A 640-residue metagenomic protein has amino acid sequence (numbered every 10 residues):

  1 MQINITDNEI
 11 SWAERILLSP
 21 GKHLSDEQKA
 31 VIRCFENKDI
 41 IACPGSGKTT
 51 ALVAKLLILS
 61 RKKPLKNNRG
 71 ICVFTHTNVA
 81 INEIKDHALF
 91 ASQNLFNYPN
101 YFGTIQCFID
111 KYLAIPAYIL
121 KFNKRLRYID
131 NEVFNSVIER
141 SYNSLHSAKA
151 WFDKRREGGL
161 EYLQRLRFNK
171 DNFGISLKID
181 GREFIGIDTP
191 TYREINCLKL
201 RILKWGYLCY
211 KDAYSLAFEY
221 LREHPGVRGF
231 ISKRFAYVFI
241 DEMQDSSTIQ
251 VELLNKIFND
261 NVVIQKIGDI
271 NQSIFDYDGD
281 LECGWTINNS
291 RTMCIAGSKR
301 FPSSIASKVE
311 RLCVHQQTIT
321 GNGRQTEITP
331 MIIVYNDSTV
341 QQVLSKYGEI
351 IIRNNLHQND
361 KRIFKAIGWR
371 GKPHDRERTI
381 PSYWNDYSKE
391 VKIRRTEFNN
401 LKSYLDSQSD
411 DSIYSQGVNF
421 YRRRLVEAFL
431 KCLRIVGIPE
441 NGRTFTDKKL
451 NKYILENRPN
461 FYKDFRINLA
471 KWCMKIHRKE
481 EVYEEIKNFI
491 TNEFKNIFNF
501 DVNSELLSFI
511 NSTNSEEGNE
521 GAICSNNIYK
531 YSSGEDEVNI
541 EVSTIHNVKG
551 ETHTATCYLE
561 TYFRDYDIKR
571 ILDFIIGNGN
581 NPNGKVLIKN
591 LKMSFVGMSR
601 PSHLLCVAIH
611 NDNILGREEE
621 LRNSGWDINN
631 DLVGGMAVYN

Functional and structural regions predicted by a protein language model:
M1-N640: The feature marks helicase ATPase cores and/or their adjacent C-terminal helical subdomains in SF1/SF2/AAA+ helicases
